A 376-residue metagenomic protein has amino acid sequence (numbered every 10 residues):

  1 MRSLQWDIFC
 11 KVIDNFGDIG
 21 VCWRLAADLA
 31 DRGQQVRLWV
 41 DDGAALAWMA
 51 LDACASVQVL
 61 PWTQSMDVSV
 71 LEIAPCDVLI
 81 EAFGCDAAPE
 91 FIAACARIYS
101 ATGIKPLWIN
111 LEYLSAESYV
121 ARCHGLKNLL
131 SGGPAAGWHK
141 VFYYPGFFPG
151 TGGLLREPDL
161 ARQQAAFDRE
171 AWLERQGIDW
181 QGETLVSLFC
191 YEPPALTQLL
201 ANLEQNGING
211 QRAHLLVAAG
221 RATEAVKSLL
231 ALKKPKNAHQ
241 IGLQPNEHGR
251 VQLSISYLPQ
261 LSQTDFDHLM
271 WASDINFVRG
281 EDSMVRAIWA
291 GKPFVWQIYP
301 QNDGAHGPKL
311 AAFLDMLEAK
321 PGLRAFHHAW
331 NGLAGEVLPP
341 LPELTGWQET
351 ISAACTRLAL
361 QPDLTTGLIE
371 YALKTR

Functional and structural regions predicted by a protein language model:
I8-I19, C190-P194, I275: Short, glycine-rich nucleotide/cofactor-binding loops
C10-G137, G220: Active-site and donor-binding regions of nucleotide-sugar-utilizing enzymes
W23-A26, L261-K309: A donor-sugar binding/catalytic signature common to diverse glycosyltransferases and related nucleotide-sugar
L60, V251-Q260: Active-site donor-binding acidic/aromatic loop of nucleotide-activated sugar and phosphosugar transferases involved
E112-T197: A nucleotide-sugar donor-handling region in carbohydrate enzymes
L160-L243: Conserved catalytic-core segment of nucleotide-activated headgroup transferases in glycan assembly
P293-G335: Nucleotide-sugar donor-binding patch of glycosyltransferase catalytic domains
A319-R376: C-terminal amphipathic helix plus adjacent low-complexity, charged tail appended to glycosyltransferase catalytic
